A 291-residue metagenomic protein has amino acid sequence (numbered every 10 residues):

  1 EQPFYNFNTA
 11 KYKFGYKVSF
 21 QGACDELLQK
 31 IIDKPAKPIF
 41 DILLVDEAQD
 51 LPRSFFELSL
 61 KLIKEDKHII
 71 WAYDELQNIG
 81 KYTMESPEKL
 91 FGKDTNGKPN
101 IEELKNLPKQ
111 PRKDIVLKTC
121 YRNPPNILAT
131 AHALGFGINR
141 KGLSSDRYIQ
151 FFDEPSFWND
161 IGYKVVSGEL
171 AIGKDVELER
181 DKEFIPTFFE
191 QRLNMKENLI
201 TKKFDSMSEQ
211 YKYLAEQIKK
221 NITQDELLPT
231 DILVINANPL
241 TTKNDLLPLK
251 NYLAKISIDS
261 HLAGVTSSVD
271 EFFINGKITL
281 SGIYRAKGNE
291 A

Functional and structural regions predicted by a protein language model:
E1, I42-V45, Q49-A291: Conserved helicase motor core of SF1/SF2 NTP-dependent helicases
E1-D41: Accessory N-terminal region flanking or inserted into the helicase ATPase core in nucleic-acid motor proteins
